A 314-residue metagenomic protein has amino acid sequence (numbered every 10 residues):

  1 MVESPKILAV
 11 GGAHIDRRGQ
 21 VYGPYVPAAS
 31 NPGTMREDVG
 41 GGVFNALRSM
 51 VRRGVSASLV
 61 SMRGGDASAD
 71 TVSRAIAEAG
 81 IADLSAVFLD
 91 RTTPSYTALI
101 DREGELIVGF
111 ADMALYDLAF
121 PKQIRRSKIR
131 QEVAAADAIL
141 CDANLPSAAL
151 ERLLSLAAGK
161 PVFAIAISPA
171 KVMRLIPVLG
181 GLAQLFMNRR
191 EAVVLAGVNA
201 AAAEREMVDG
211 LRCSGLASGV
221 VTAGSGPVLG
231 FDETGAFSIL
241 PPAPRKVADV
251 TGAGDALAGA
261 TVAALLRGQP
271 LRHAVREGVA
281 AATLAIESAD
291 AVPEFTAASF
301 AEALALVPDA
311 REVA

Functional and structural regions predicted by a protein language model:
M1-L8, N31, A203-A314: Conserved phosphate-binding/catalytic region of the ribokinase-like
M1-M62, A67-R74, E78, L240 (+2 more regions): Glycine-rich phosphate/adenosyl-contacting loop at the front of the ribokinase-like
R48, S95-L99, V108, P227-F231: Short beta-strand scaffold segments in enzyme catalytic cores
M50, N188, G254: Short, conserved phosphate/pyrophosphate- and ester-handling motifs at nucleotide-, phospho-/glycolipid
G65-D66, A143-A148, A166-K171: Short beta->alpha connector loops
A75-R91: A glycine-rich helix N-cap at a beta->alpha junction
F88, A98-A138, A143: Conserved phosphate-binding/catalytic loop of the ribokinase/pfkB sugar-kinase fold
L156, K160-P161, A166-F237, K246: Conserved phosphate/ATP/ADP-binding segment of small-molecule kinases
